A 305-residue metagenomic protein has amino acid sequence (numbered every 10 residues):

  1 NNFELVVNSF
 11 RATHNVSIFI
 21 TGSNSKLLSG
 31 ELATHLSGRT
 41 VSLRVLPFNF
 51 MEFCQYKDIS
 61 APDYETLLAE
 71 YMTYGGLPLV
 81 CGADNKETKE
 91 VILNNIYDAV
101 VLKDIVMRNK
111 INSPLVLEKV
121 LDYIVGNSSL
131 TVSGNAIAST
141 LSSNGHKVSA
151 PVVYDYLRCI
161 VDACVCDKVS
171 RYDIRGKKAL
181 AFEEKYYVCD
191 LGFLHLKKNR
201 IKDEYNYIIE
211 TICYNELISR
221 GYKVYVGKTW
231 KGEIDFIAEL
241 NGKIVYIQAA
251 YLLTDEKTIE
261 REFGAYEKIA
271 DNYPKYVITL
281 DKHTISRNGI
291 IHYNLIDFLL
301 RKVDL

Functional and structural regions predicted by a protein language model:
N1: SF2 helicase catalytic motif II
E4-I20, A33-T34: Conserved catalytic/switch belt of AAA+ P-loop NTPases
S23-S25, S29-T131: Interdomain motor-coupling "hinge/lid" segment immediately C-terminal to the ATP-binding subdomain of NTP-driven enzymes
L27-E31, M51-E52, E256, T284-N288 (+1 more regions): Switch/connector loops and helix/strand junctions flanking conserved nucleotide-binding motifs in nucleotide-processing
K86-I244: Accessory nucleic acid-recognition modules appended to NTPase machines
G227, Y251-L295: Catalytic cores of nucleic-acid endonucleases
I247: Conserved beta3 VAIK motif of the Hanks protein kinase fold
